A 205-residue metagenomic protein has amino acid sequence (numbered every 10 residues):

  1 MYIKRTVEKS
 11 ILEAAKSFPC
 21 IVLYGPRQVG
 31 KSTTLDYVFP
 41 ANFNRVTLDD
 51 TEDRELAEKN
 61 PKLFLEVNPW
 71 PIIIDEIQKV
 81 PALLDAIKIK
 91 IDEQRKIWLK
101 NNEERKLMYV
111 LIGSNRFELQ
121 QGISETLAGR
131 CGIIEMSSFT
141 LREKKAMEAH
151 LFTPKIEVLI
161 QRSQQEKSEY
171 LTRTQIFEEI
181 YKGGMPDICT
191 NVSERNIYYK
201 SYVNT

Functional and structural regions predicted by a protein language model:
M1-A15: N-terminal pre-Walker A segment at the start of P-loop NTPase domains
L23: Hydrophobic anchor at the beta1->P-loop junction of P-loop NTPases
K31-S32: Conserved lysine of the Walker
L35-D36: Post-Walker A alpha-helix
F43-P71: Short glycine-rich substrate-engagement loop in P-loop NTPases that contacts/grips substrate
L84-L111, N115, S124-E125: Conserved catalytic/switch belt of AAA+ P-loop NTPases
F117-G132, K145-H150: Short regulatory helix/loop adjacent to the ATP-binding pocket of P-loop NTPases
L141-R142, A146-T205: Interdomain hinge/linker elements that couple catalytic modules in large macromolecular machines
